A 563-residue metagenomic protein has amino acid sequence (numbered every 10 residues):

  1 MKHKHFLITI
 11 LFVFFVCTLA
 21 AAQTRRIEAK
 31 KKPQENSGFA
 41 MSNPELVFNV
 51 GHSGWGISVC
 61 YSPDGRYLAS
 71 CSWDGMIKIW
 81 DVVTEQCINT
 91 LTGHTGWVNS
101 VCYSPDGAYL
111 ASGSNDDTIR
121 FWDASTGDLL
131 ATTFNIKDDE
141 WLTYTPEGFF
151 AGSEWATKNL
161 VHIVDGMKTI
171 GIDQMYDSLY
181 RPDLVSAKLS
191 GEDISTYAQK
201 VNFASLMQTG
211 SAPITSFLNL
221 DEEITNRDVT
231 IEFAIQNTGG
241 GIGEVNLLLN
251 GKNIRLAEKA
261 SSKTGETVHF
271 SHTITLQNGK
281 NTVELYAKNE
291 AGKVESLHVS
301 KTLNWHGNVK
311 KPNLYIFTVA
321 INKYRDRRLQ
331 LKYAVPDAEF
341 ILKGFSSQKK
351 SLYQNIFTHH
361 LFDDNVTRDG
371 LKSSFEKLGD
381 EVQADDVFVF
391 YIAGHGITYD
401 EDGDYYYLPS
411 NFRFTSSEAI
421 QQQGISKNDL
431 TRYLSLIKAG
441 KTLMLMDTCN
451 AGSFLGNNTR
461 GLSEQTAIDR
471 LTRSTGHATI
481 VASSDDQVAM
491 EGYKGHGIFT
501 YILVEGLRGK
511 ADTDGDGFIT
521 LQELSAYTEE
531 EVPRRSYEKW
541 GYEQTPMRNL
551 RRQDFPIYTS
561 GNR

Functional and structural regions predicted by a protein language model:
T9-T18: Bacterial N-terminal signal peptides
A22-I57, I88, T92, R120-N219: Eukaryotic protein-protein interaction scaffolds centered on beta-propeller repeats
T24, L160-R563: Cysteine endopeptidase catalytic domains of the caspase/legumain-like
G54-I57, D74-K78, G96, D116-T118: Short coil/turn segments within WD40 beta-propeller repeats
P63-D64, P105-D106: Residue-level detector of Asp-centered blade-edge/turn motifs that repeat once per structural unit in beta-propeller
